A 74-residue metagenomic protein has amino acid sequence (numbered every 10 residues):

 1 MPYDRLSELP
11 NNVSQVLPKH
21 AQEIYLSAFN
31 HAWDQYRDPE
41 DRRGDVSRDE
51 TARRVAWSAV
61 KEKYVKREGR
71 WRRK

Functional and structural regions predicted by a protein language model:
M1-K74: C-terminal alpha-helical interaction appendages
